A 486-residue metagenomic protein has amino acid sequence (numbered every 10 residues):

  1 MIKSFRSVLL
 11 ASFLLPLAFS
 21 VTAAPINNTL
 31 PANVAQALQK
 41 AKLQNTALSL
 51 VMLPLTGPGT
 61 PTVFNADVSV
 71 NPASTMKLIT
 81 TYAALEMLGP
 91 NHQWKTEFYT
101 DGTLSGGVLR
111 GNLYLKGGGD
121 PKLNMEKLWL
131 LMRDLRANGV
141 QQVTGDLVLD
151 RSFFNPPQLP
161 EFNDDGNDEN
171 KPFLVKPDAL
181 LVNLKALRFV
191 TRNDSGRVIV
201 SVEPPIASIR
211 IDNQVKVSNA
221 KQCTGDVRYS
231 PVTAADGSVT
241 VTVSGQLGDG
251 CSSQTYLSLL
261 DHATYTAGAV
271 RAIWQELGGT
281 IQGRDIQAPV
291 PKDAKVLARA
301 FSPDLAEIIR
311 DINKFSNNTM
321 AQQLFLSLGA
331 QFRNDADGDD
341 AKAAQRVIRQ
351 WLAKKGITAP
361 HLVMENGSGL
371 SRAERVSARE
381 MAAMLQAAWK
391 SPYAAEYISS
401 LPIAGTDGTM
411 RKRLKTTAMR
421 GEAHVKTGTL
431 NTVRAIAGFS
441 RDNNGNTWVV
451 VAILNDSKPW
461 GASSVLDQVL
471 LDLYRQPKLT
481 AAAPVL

Functional and structural regions predicted by a protein language model:
M1-L9: Bacterial N-terminal signal peptides that target proteins for export
V8-A18: Bacterial N-terminal signal peptides
V21-G57, T62-S69, W129, D134-N138: Beta-lactamase-like hydrolase cores
I26-L38, M87-A359, R475-K478, P484-L486: Conserved serine DD-peptidase/penicillin-binding transpeptidase domain and beta-lactam-recognizing active-site
L50-M52, T96-F98, A437: Short beta-strand scaffold segments in enzyme catalytic cores
P58, K77-A84, L147, L180 (+5 more regions): Residue-level preference for non-acidic, small/hydrophobic
P61-F64, N124, F315, F325-L486: Small-residue-rich helix-loop
V63-A83: Short active-site loop at a secondary-structure junction that contains or immediately precedes the catalytic residue(s)
